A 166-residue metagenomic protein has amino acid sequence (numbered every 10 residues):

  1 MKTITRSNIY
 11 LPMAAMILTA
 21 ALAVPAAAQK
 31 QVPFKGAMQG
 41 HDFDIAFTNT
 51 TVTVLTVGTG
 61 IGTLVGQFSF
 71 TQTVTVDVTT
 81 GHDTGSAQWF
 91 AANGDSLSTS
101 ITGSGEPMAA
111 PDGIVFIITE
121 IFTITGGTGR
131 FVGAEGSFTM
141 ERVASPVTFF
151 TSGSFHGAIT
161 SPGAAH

Functional and structural regions predicted by a protein language model:
K2-M13: Bacterial N-terminal signal peptides that target proteins for export
I4-R6, A20, G60: N-terminal compositionally biased, intrinsically disordered segments and leader/signal-like regions
P12-A21: Bacterial N-terminal signal peptides
A23-P25: N-terminal signal peptide c-region/cleavage motif recognized by signal peptidases
A27-H166: Beta-strand-enriched cores of mature, soluble protein domains
